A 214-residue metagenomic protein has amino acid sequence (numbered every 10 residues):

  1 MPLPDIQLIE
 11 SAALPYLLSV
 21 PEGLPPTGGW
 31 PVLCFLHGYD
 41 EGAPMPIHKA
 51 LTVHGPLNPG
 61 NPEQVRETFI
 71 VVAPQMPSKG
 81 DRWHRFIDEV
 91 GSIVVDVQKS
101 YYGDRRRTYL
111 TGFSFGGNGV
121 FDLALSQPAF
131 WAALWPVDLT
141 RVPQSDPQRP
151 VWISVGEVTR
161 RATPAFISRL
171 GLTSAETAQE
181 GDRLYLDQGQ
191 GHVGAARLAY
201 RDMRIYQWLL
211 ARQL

Functional and structural regions predicted by a protein language model:
M1-V32, F69, T111-F113, N118 (+5 more regions): A domain-start/cap signature at the N-terminus of enzymes
E22-G28, S78-S114: Gly/Ser-rich "nucleophile elbow"/oxyanion-hole loop immediately N-terminal to the catalytic nucleophile in hydrolases
G29, P44-K49, W83-R85, D122-L123 (+2 more regions): Short, solvent-exposed loop/turn and secondary-structure capping segments
V32, L36-E89: Active-site machinery of serine-nucleophile hydrolases
G38-G42, P77-D81, S114-N118, L139-P143 (+2 more regions): Solvent-exposed loop/turn segments at secondary-structure junctions within structured extracellular/periplasmic domains
E67, D146-V151: Short, proline-enriched alpha-helix->beta-strand connector loops that line the catalytic pocket of alpha/beta-hydrolase
R106-P147: Primarily recognizes the serine-hydrolase "nucleophile elbow" in alpha/beta-hydrolase and SGNH/GDSL folds
P150-L214: C-terminal catalytic histidine-bearing segment of alpha/beta-hydrolase fold enzymes
